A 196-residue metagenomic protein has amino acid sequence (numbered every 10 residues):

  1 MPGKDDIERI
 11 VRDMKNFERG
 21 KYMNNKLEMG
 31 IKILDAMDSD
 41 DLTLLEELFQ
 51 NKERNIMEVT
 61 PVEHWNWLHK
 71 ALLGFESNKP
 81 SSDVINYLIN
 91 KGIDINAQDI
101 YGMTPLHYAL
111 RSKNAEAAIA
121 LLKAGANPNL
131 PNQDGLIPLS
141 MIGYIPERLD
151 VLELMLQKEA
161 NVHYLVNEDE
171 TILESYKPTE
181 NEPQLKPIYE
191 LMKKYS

Functional and structural regions predicted by a protein language model:
P2-K32, V151-S196: Ankyrin-repeat-protein effector appendages
D6-K70: N-terminal segments that cap or nucleate solenoid repeat domains
K26-I33, E58-L73, Q98-T104, P131-S140 (+1 more regions): Ankyrin-repeat boundary/"N-cap" motif
D35-D40, K70-P80, Y108-N114, M141-R148 (+1 more regions): Ankyrin repeat A-helix N-terminal signature
D41-F49, N78-I89, N114-L122, E147-L156 (+1 more regions): Ankyrin repeat structural motif
I56-M57, I95, P128, V162: Ankyrin-repeat inter-repeat connecting loop/turn
W65-N78, N86, N90-M103, H107-A124: Alpha-helical adaptor scaffolds
K123, P128-E170: Ankyrin-repeat and related helical/solenoid repeat scaffolds used for protein-protein interactions
